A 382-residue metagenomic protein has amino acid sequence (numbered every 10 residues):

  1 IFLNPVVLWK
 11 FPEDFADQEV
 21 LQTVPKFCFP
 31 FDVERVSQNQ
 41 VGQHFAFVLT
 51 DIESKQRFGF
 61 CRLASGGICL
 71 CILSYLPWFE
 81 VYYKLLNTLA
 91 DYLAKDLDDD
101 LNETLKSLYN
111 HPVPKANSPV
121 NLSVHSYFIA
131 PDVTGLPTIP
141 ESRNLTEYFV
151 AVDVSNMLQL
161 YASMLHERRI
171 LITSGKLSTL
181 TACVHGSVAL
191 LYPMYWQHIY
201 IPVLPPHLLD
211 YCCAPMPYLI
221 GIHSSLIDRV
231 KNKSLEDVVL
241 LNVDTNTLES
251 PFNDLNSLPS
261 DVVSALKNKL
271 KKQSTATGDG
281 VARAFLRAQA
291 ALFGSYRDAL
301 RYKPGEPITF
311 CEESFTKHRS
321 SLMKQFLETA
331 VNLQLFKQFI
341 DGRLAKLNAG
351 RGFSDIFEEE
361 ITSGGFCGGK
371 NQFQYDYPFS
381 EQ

Functional and structural regions predicted by a protein language model:
I1-Q382: Acidic, Ser/Thr/Pro/Gly-enriched alpha-helical scaffold modules and adjacent low-complexity linkers in large eukaryotic
